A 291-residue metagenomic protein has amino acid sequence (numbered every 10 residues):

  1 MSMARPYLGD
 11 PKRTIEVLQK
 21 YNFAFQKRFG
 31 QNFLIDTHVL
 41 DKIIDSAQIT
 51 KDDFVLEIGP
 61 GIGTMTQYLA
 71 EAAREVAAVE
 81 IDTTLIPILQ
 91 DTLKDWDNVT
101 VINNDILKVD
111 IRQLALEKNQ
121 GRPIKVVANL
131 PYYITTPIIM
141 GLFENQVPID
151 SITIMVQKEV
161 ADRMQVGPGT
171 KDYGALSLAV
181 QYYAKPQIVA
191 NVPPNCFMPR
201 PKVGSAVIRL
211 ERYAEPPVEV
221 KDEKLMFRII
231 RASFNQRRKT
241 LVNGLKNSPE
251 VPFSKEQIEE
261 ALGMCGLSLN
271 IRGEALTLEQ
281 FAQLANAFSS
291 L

Functional and structural regions predicted by a protein language model:
M1-R228, A232, G263, E274 (+1 more regions): Catalytic cores of RNA-modifying enzymes
R212, R231-L291: C-terminal lobe and adjacent flexible extensions of AdoMet/dcAdoMet transferase-like proteins
